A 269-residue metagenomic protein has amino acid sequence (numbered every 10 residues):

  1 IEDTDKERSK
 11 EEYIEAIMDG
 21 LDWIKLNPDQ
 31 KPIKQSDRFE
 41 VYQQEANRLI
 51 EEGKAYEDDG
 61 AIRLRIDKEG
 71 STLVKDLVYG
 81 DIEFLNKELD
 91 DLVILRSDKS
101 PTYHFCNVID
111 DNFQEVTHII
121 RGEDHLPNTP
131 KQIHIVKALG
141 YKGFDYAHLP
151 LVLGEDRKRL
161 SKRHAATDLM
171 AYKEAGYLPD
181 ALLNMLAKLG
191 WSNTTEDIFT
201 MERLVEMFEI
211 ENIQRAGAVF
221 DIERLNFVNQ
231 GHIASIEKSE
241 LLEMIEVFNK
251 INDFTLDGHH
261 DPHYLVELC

Functional and structural regions predicted by a protein language model:
I1-R63, R96, N107-V108, Q114-R121 (+6 more regions): Conserved alpha/beta enzyme-core scaffolds, especially Rossmann-like or related mixed alpha/beta domains that build
K6, G140-D145, L149-C269: Catalytic adenosine-cofactor/nucleotide-binding cores of aminoacyl-tRNA synthetases and other
R8, E12, Y103, P127 (+1 more regions): Residues that form or flank phosphate/diphosphate-binding pockets in enzymes that use nucleotide phosphates
E15, P130-H134, D180, N184: Residues on a specific face of well-ordered alpha-helices
L21, V136, N249: Conserved hydrophobic residues forming the short capping helix/wall of the S-adenosyl-L-methionine
K34-Q35, R48-K162, D168-Y172, N193: Active-site cores that bind ATP or allylic diphosphates and position pyrophosphate for catalysis
R38-V41, N128, L178, E237: An acidic site on a long C-lobe helix of protein kinase domains
